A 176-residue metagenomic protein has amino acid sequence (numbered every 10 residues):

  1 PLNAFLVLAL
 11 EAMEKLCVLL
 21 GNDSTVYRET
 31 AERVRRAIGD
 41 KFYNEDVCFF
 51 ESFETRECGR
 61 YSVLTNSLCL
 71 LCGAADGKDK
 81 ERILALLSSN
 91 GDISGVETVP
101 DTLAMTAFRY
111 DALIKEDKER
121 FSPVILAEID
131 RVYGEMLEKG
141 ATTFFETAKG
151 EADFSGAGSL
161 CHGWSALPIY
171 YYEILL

Functional and structural regions predicted by a protein language model:
P1-L176: Active-site core of glycosidic bond-cleaving carbohydrate-active enzymes
